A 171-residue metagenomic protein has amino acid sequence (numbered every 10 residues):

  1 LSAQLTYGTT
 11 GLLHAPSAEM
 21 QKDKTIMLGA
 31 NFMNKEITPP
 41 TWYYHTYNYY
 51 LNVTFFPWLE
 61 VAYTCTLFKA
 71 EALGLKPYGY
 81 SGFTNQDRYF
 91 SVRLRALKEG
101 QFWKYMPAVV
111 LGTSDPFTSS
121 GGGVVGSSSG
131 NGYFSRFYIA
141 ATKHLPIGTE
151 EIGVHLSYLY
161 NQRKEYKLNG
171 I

Functional and structural regions predicted by a protein language model:
A3-G126, Y133-F137, T142-G148, N161: Transmembrane beta-barrel domains of Gram-negative outer membranes and organellar outer membranes
I152: Phosphate-handling catalytic interfaces
L156-I171: A mid-sequence, solvent-exposed acidic-amphipathic segment
